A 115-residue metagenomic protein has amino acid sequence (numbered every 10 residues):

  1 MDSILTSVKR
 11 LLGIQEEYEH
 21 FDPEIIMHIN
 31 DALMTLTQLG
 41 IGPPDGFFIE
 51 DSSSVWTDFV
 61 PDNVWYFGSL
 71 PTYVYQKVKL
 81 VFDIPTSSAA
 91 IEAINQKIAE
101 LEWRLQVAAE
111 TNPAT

Functional and structural regions predicted by a protein language model:
M1-Y66, A99-T115: Conserved short "hinge" loops at termini or chain/domain junctions
T6, V74-Q76, I94, L101: Short alpha-helical segments used as structural interaction elements across diverse proteins
T72-D83: Short, hydrophobic/amphipathic alpha-helical patches that form generic packing surfaces within helical domains
A89-K97: "Short basic amphipathic alpha-helical interaction patches in structured regions
